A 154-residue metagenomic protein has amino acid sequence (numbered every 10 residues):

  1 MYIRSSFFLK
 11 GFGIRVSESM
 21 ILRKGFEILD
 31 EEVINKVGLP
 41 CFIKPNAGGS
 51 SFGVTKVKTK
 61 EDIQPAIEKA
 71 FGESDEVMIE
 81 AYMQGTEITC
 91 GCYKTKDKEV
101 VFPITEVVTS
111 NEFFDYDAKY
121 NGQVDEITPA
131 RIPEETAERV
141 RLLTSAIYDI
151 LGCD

Functional and structural regions predicted by a protein language model:
I3-T86: Active-site nucleotide/adenylate-binding loops and adjacent lid/helix of ATP-dependent enzymes
V16, V101-P103, D154: A short coil-to-beta-strand element that immediately follows conserved catalytic motifs
L22, G48, V107-S110, G122: Active-site/binding-pocket entry motifs
I28, E99, S110, G122 (+1 more regions): Flexible, glycine-rich phosphate/dinucleotide-binding loops and adjacent beta-alpha linkers at cofactor/substrate
F52-G53, Y116, T128-P129: A short glycine-threonine-serine/GTX helix/turn-capping micro-motif
T55, P65-I67, E80, E87-A118: Beta-strand scaffold of nucleotide-dependent catalytic cores
V57-K60, S110, E134-R141: Electropositive phosphate-/nucleotide-binding environments in soluble metabolic enzymes
G72-E76, Y120-D154: A long amphipathic alpha-helix within ATP-dependent nucleotide-binding catalytic cores
